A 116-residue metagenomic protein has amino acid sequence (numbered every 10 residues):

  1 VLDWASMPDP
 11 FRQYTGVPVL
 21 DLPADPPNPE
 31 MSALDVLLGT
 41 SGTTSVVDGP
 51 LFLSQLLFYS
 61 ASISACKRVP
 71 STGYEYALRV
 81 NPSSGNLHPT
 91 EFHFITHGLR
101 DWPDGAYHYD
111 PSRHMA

Functional and structural regions predicted by a protein language model:
V1-A116: N-terminal accessory segments that position/regulate proteins before the catalytic core
